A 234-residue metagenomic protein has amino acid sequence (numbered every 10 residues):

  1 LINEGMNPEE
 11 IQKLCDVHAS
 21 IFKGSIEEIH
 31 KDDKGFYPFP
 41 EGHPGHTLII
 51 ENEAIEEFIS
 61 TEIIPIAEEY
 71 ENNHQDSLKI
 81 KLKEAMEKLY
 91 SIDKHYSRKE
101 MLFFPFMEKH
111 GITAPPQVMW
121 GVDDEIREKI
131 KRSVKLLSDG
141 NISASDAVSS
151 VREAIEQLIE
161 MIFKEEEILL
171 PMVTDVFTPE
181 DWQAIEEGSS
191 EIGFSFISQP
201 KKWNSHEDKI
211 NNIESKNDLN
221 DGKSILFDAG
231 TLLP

Functional and structural regions predicted by a protein language model:
L1-D93, S97-P234: Small-residue-biased structural context
